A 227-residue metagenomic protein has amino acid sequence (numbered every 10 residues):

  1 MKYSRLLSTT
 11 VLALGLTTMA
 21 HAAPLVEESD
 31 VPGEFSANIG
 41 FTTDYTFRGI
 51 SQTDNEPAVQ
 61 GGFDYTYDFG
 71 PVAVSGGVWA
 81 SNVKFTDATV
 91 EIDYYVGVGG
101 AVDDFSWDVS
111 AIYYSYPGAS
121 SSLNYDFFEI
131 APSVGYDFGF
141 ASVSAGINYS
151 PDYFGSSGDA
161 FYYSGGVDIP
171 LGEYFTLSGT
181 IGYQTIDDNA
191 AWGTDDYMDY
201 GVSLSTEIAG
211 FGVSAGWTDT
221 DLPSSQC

Functional and structural regions predicted by a protein language model:
K2-C227: Outer-membrane beta-barrel proteins
